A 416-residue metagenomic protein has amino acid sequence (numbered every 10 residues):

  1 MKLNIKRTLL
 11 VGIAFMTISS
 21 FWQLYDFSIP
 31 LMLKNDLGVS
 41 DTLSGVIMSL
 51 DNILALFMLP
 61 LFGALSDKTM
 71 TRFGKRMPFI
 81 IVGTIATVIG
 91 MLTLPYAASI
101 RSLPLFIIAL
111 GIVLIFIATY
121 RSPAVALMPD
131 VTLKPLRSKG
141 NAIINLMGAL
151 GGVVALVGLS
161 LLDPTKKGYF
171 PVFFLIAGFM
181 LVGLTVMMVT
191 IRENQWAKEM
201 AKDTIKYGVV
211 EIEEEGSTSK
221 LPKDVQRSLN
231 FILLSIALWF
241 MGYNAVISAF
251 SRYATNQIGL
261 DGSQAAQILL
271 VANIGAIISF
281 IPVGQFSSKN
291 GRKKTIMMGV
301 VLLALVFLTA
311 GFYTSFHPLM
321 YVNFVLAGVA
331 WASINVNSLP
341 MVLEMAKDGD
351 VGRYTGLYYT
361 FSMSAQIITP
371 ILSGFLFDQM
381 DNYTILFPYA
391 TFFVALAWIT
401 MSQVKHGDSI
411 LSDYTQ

Functional and structural regions predicted by a protein language model:
M1-N4, Q195-L234, Q416: Juxtamembrane intracellular "pre-TM" segments in multi-pass secondary transporters
S28-T42, S248-A265: Short amphipathic helix-loop junctions that connect adjacent transmembrane helices in Major Facilitator Superfamily/SLC
A55, S138-S160, Y359-P370: Glycine-rich segments within core transmembrane alpha-helices of 12-TM secondary carriers
F57-F73, S279-G291, F377: Helix-to-loop junctions at the C-terminal end of transmembrane segments in multipass secondary transporters
K68-T84, K289-V300: Cytoplasmic membrane-interface "Motif A"-like loop-to-helix N-cap segments of 12-TM Major Facilitator Superfamily
K75-M77, L161-F179, F375-V394: A membrane-interface helix-boundary motif in multi-pass transporters
I80-I100, V301-S315: C-terminal ends and interior cores of transmembrane alpha-helices in multi-pass membrane transporters/permeases
T119-T132, S333-K347: Intracellular juxtamembrane helix-capping segments at the cytosolic ends of symmetry-related transmembrane helices
